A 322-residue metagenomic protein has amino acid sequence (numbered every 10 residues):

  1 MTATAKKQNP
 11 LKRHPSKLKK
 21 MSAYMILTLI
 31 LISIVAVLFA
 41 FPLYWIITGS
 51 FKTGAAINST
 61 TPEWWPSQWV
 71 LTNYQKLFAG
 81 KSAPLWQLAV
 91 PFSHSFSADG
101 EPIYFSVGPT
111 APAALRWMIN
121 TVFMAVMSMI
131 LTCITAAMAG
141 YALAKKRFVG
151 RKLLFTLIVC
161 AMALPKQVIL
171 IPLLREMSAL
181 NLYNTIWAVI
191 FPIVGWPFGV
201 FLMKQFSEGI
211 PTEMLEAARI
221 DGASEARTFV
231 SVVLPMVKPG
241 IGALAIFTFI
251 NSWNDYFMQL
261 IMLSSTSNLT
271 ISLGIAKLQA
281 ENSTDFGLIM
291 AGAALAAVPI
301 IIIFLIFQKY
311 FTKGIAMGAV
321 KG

Functional and structural regions predicted by a protein language model:
M1-K19: Short, Lys/Arg-rich, polar N-terminal cytosolic tail immediately upstream of the first transmembrane signal-anchor
Y24-G322: A structural signal for multi-pass alpha-helical bundles of membrane permease subunits that mediate small-molecule
